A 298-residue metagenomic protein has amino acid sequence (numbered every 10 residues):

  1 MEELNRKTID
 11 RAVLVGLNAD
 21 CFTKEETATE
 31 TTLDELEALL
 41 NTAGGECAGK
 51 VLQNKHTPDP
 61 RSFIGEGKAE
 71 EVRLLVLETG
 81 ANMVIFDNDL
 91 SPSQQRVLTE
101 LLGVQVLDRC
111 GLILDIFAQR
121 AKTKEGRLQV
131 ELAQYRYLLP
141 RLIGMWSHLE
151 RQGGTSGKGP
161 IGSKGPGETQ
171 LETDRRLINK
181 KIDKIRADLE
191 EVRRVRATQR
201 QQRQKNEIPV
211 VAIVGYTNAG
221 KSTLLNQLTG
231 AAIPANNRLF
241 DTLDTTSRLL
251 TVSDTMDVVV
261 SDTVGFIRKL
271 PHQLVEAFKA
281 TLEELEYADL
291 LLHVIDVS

Functional and structural regions predicted by a protein language model:
M1-D115: N-terminal accessory targeting/assembly segments
E3-A12, F22, M145, L149-L291 (+1 more regions): Conserved G1/Walker A P-loop phosphate-binding module
T29-T32, G65, L128, N236 (+2 more regions): Short, conserved glycine- and acidic-residue-centered signature motifs in active-site or ligand-binding loops
L36, Y135, I178: A residue-level signal for conserved active-site and pocket-lining positions in enzyme catalytic cores
L74-I85, A133-H148: Extended, charge-rich low-complexity interaction segments
G111-A133: Short alpha-helix plus adjacent loop in nuclease-associated cores
L128-L142, I185, V192: Non-transmembrane amphipathic alpha-helical segments
